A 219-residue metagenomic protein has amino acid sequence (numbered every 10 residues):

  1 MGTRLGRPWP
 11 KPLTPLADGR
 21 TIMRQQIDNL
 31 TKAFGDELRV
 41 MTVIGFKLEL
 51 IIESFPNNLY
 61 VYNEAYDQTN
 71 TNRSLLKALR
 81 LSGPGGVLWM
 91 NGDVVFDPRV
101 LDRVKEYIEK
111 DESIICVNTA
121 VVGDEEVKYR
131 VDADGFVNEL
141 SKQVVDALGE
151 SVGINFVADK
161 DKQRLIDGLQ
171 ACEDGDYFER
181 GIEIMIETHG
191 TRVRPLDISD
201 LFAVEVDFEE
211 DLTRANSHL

Functional and structural regions predicted by a protein language model:
M1-L48: N-terminal glycine-rich phosphate-binding loop and ensuing alpha1 helix
L13, Y129-V131, P195: A structural signal for short hydrophobic beta-strand segments in well-ordered beta-sheet cores
E37-M41, G86, E112, R192: Residues at the starts of beta-strands that form the adenosine-phosphate
I51-V127: Conserved beta-loop-beta/alpha segment of the NTase-like Rossmann-fold superfamily that binds/positions NTPs
D97-C172: Conserved core of the sugar-phosphate nucleotidyltransferase
E150-L219: Conserved alpha/beta core of the MobA/IspD/sugar-nucleotide pyrophosphorylase nucleotidyltransferase superfamily
